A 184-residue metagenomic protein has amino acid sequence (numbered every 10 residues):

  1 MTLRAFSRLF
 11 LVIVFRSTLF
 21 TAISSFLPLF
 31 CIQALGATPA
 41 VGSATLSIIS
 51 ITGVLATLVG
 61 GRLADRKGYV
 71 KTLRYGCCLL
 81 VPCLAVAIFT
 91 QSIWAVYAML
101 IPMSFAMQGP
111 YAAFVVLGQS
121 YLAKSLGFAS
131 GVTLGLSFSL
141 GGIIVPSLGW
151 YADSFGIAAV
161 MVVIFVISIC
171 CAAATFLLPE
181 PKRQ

Functional and structural regions predicted by a protein language model:
R4-V54: Extracytoplasmic gate region of multi-pass secondary transporters
S50-L58, G141-I143: Residue-level signature of mid-helix packing/kink "hotspots" within the transmembrane helices of 12-pass Major
A56-G68, A152-D153: Helix-to-loop junctions at the C-terminal end of transmembrane segments in multipass secondary transporters
K71-V86, F165: Structural signature of the two symmetry-related core transmembrane helices
W94-P102: Paired small-residue
G109-L122: Intracellular juxtamembrane helix-capping segments at the cytosolic ends of symmetry-related transmembrane helices
Q119-I157, I164: A late C-terminal transmembrane helix in Major Facilitator Superfamily
F165-Q184: Multi-pass alpha-helical transporter architecture, strongest for 12-TM Major Facilitator/SLC carriers used
